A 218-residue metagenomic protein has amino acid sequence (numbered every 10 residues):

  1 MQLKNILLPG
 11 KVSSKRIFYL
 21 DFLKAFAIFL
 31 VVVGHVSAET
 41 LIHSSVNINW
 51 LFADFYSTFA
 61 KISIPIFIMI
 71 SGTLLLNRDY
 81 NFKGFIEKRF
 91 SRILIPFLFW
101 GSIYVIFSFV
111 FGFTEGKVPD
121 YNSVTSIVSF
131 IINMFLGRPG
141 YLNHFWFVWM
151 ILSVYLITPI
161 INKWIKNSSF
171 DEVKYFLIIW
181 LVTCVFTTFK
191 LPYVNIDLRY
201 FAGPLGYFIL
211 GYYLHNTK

Functional and structural regions predicted by a protein language model:
M1-L181: Membrane-cytosol interface segments of multi-pass membrane proteins, especially ER/Golgi lipid-handling enzymes
V12, Y213-K218: Short, intrinsically disordered, charge-balanced linker/junction segments flanking boundaries in proteins
T40-S45, V185-Y193: Juxtamembrane "helix-exit" motif on the non-cytosolic side of transmembrane helices
Y80, F189-K190, T217-K218: Transmembrane helix-loop junctions in multi-pass membrane proteins
G137-L142, T187-L198: Membrane-interface helix caps and helix-loop-helix hairpins in membrane proteins
D171-V173, N195-A202: Short, aromatic-rich membrane-interface segments at the entry and exit of alpha-helical transmembrane domains
G203-H215: Alpha-helical transmembrane segments and their membrane-interface exit regions
